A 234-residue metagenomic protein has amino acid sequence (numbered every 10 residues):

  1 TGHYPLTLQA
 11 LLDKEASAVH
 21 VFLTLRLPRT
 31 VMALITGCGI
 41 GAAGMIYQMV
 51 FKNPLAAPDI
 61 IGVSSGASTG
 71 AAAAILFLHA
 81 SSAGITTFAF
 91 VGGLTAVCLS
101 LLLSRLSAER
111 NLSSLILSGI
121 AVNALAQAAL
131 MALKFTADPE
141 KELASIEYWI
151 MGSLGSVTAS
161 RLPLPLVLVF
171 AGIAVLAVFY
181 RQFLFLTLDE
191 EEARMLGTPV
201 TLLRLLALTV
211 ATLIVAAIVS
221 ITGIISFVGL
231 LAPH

Functional and structural regions predicted by a protein language model:
T1-H234: Alpha-helical transmembrane segments in inner-membrane proteins
